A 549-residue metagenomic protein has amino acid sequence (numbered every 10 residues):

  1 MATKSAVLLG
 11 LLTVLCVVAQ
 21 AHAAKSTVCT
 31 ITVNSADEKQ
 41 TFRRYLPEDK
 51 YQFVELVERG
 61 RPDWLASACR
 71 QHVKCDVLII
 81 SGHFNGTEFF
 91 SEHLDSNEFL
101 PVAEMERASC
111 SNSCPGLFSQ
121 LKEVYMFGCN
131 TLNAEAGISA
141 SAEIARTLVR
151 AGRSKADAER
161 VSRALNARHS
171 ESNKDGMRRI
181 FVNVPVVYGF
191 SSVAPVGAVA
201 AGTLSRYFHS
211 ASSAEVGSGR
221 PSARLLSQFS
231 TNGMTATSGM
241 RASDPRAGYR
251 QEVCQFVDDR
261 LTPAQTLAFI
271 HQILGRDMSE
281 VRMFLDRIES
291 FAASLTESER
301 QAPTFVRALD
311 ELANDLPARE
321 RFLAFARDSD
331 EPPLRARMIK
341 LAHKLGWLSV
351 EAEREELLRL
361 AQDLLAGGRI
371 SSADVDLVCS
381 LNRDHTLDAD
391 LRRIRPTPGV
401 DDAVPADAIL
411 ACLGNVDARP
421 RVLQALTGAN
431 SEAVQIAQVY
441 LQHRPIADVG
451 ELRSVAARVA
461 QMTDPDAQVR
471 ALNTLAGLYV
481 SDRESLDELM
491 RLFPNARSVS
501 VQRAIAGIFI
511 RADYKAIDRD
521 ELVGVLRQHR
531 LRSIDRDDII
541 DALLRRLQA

Functional and structural regions predicted by a protein language model:
A6-V17: Bacterial N-terminal signal peptides
A21-G86, D95-S96, P101: A domain-level signal for caspase-like cysteine endopeptidase catalytic cores and their zymogen-processing architecture
E38-Q40, D63-W64, G86-E92, N133-I138 (+1 more regions): Extracytoplasmic/secreted cell-surface and envelope-processing proteins
F84-F118, N130-L132, G137, R146-L148: A short, glycine/acidic-enriched catalytic loop
F127-E289: Active-site-proximal C-terminal subdomain of hydrolase catalytic domains
L261, S279, T296-R300, D310-A318 (+14 more regions): Alpha-helix capping and inter-helical loop/turn segments
F322, L357-A361, A389-R395, R421-A425 (+3 more regions): Buried hydrophobic core positions in alpha-solenoid tandem helical repeats
R335, S371-D374, D402-A406, A433-Q435 (+3 more regions): Residue-level detector of extended alpha-helical repeat arrays and alpha-solenoid scaffolds
